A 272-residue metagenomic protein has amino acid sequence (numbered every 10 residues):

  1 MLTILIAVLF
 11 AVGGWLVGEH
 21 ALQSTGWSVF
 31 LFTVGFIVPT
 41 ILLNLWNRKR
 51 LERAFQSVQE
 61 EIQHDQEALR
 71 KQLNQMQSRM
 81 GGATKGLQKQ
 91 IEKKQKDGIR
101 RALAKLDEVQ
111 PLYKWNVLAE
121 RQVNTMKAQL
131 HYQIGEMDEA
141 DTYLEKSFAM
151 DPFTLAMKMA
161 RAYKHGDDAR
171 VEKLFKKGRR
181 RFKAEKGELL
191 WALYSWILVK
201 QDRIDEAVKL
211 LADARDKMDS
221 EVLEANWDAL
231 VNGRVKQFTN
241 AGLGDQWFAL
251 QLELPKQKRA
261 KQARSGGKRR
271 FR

Functional and structural regions predicted by a protein language model:
M1-S57, L254-R272: Helical anchoring/docking segments at protein termini
S24-N124: N-terminal topogenic membrane-targeting module
L43, I62, I91-K94, Y132 (+3 more regions): Hydrophobic/aromatic side-chain positions at a characteristic register within alpha-helices of tetratricopeptide repeats
V58, I62-L69, V117, G135 (+3 more regions): Short coil/turn linking the two alpha-helices of tandem helical-hairpin repeats
Q59, Q129, A160, W196-I197 (+1 more regions): Residue-level recognition of tetratricopeptide repeat
K94-Q95, W115-L193: Alpha-helical adaptor scaffolds
I99-Q110, M137-K146, D168-F182, I204-A214 (+1 more regions): Alpha-helical repeat scaffolds
R181-R272: Long, non-transmembrane cytosolic or organellar matrix-exposed soluble domains/tails of integral membrane proteins
